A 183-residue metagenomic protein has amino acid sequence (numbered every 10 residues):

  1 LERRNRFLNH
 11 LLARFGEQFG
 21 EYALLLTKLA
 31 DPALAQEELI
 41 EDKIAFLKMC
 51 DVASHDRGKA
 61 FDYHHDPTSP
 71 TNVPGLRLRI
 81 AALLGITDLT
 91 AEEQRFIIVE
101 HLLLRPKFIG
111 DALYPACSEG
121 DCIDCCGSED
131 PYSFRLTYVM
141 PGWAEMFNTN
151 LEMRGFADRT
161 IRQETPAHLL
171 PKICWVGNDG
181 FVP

Functional and structural regions predicted by a protein language model:
L1-P183: Compositionally biased, low-complexity/repeat regions
